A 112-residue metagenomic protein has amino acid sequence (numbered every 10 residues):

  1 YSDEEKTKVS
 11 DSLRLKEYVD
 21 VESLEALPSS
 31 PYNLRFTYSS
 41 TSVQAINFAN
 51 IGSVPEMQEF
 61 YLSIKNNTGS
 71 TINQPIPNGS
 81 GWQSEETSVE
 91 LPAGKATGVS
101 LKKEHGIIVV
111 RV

Functional and structural regions predicted by a protein language model:
Y1-S12: Non-transmembrane elongated oligomeric "stalk/shaft" segments that connect baseplates/barrels to distal
S10-N78, V89-L91, K102-V112: Exposed extracellular interaction/assembly regions and N-terminal maturation sites
W82-S84: N-terminal active-site segment of His-dependent metallophosphoesterases
K95-S100: Charged, structured surface patches that assemble and position nucleic-acid processing machinery
